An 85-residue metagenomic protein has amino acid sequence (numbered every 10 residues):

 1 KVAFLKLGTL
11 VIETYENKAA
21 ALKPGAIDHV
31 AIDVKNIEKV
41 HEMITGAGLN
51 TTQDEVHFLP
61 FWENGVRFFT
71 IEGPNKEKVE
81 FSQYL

Functional and structural regions predicted by a protein language model:
K1-P24, I71-E72, K78-Q83: Conserved short beta-strand elements that form part of the metal-binding/catalytic scaffold of enzyme active sites
F4, T45-L85: Vicinal oxygen chelate
E16-K23, I37, E55-H57, W62: Residue-level detector of functional hotspots within protein domains
A26-V30: Eukaryotic phosphotyrosine signaling hubs
A31-K35, E72: Short hydrophobic/aromatic beta-strand micro-patches that form the beta-sheet surface supporting nucleotide- or nucleic
E38-M43: Short amphipathic alpha-helices within nucleic acid-binding modules
